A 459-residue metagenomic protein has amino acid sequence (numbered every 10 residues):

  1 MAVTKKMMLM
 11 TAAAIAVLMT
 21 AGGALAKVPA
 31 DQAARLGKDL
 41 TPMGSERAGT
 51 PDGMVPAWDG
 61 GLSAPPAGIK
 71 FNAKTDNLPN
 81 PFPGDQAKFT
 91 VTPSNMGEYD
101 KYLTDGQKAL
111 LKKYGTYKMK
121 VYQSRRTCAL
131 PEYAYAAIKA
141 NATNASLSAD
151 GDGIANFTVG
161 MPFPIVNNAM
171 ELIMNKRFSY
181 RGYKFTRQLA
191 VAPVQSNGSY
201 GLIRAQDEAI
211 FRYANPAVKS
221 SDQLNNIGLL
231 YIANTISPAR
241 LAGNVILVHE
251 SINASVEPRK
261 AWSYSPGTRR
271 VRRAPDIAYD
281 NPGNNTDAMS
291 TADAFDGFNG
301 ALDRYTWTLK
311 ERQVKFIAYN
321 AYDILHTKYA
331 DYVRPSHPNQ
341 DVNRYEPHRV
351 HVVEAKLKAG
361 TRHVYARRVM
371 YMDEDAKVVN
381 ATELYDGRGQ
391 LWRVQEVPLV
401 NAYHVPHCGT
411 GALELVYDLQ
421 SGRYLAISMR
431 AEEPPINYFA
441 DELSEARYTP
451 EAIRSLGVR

Functional and structural regions predicted by a protein language model:
A2-T11: Bacterial N-terminal signal peptides that target proteins for export
A12-M19: Hydrophobic helical h-region of N-terminal Sec-dependent signal peptides in bacterial secretory/periplasmic proteins
A21-G23: N-terminal signal peptide c-region/cleavage motif recognized by signal peptidases
L25-K27, V458-R459: Long, low-complexity intrinsically disordered regions enriched in Ser/Thr, Asp/Glu, Pro/Gly
K27-V28, A33-G61, T104, I232-G300 (+1 more regions): Gly/Pro-enriched, hydrophobic low-complexity segments that function as extracytoplasmic propeptides/linkers
A30-P258, S265: Solvent-exposed N-terminal domain segments of exported/luminal and surface proteins
T186-S237, D293-M370, N380-T382, D386: Extended beta-strand-rich segments in extracellular/periplasmic secretory proteins, especially within noncatalytic
A431-R459: Long, C-terminal catalytic modules of enzymes
